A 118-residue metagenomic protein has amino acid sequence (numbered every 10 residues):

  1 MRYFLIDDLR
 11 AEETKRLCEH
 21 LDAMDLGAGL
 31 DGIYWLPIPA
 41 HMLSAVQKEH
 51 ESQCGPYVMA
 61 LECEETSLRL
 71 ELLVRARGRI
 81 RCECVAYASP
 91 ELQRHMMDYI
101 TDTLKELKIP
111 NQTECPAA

Functional and structural regions predicted by a protein language model:
M1-E19: Terminal, regulation- and interaction-focused segments at domain boundaries
M1-Y3, D25, A60: A composition-driven signal for long, intrinsically disordered, charge-rich low-complexity tracts
R2-L5, G29-I33, L92: Long, compositionally biased, intrinsically disordered segments
E12-K15, S44, R77-R81: Short, surface-exposed beta-strand/loop "edge" segments at domain boundaries and coil↔beta transitions
R16, D22-V58: Ser/Thr-rich, low-complexity intrinsically disordered terminal regions
E19-G27, D102-I109: Short, intrinsically disordered, mixed-charge
S52-A118: C-terminal basic regulatory modules in eukaryotic proteins
